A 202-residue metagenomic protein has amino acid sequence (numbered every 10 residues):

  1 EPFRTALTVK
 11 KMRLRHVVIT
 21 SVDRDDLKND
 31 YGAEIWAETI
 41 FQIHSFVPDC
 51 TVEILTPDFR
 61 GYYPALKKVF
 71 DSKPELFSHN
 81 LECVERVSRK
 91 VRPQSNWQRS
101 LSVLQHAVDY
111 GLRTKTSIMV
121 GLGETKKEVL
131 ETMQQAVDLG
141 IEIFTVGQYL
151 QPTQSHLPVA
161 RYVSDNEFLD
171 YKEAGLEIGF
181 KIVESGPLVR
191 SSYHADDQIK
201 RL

Functional and structural regions predicted by a protein language model:
E1-A37: A glycine-rich phosphate/pyrophosphate-binding beta-strand-loop-alpha-helix module
F3-R13, E38-C50, P64, D71 (+2 more regions): Auxiliary Fe-S-binding modules of radical SAM enzymes
V17-I19, V52, F77-H79, F144 (+1 more regions): Hydrophobic residues within beta-strands of alpha/beta enzymes
V18-K28, F59-G61, E75-W97, R113-K115 (+2 more regions): Conserved radical SAM core fold
D30-E34, Y62-D71: Distinct, well-ordered alpha-helical segments
